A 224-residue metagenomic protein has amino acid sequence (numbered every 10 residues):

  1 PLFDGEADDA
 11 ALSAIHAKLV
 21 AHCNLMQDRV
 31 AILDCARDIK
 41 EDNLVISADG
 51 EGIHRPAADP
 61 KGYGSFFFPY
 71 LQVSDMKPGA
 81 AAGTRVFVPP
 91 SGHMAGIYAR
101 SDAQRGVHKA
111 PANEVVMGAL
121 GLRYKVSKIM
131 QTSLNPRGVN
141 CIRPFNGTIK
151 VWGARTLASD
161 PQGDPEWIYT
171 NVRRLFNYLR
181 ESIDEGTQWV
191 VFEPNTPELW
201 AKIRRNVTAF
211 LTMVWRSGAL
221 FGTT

Functional and structural regions predicted by a protein language model:
P1-T224: Structured, hydrophobic secondary-structure cores that serve as assembly/anchoring elements
